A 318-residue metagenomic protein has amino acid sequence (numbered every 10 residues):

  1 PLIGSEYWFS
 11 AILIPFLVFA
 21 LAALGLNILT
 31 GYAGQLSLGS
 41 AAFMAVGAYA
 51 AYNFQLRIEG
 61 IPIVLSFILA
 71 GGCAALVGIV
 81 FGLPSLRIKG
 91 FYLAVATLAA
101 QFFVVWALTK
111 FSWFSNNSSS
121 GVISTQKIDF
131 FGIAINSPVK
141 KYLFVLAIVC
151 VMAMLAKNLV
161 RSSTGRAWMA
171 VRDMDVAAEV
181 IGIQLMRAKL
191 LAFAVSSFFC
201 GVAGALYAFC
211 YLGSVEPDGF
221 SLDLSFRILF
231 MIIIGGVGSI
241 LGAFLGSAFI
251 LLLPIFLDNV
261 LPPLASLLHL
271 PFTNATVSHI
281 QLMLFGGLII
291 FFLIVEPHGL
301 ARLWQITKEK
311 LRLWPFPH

Functional and structural regions predicted by a protein language model:
P1-H318: Transmembrane alpha-helices and adjacent helix-loop boundaries
